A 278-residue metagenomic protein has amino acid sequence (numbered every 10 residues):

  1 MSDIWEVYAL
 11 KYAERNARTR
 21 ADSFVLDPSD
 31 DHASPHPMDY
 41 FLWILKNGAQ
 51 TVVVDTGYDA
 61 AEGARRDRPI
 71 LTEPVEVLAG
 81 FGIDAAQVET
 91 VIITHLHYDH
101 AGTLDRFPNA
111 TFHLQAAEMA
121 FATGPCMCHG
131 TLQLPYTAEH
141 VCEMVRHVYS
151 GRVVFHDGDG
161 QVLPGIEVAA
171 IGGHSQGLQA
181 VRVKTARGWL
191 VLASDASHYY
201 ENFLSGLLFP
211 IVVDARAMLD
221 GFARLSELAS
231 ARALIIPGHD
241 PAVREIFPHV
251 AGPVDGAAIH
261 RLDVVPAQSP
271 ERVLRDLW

Functional and structural regions predicted by a protein language model:
M1, F41-N47, G102-D105, A180-A186 (+1 more regions): Short amphipathic alpha-helices and their capping/turn segments at secondary-structure boundaries
M1-V53, Y58-A60, R224, P253 (+1 more regions): Zn-dependent metallo-beta-lactamase
V7, L45, D55, V88 (+7 more regions): Divalent metal-coordination and catalytic microenvironments
V7, W43-K46, V52, F155-A186: Core dinuclear metal-dependent hydrolase active-site scaffold
Y12-A13, T56-D59, L96, A117-E118 (+3 more regions): Active-site metal-binding loops of divalent metal-dependent hydrolases
R68, T72, E76, A180-R182 (+1 more regions): Cap/insert and terminal regions of metallo-dependent hydrolase folds
R68-L114: Active-site metal-binding motif and surrounding structural segment of the metallo-beta-lactamase
T72-I83, Q87, A117-A170, R216-R232: Metallo-beta-lactamase
